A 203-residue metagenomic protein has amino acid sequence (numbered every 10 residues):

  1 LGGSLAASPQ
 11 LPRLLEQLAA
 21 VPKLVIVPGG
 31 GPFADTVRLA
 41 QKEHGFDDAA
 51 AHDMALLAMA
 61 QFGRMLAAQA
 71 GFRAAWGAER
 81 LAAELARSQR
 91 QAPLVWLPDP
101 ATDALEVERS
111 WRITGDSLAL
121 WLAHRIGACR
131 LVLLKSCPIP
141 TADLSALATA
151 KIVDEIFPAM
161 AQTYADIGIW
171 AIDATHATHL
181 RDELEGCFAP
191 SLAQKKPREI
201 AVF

Functional and structural regions predicted by a protein language model:
L1-F188, K196-F203: Nucleotide/pyrophosphate-binding catalytic subdomain
